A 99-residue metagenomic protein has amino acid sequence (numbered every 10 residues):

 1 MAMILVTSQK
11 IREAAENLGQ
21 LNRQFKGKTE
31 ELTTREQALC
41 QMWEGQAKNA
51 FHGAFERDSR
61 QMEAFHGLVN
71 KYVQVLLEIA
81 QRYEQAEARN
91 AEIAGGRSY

Functional and structural regions predicted by a protein language model:
M1-Y99: Amphipathic alpha-helical hairpins/coiled-coils and adjacent low-complexity
